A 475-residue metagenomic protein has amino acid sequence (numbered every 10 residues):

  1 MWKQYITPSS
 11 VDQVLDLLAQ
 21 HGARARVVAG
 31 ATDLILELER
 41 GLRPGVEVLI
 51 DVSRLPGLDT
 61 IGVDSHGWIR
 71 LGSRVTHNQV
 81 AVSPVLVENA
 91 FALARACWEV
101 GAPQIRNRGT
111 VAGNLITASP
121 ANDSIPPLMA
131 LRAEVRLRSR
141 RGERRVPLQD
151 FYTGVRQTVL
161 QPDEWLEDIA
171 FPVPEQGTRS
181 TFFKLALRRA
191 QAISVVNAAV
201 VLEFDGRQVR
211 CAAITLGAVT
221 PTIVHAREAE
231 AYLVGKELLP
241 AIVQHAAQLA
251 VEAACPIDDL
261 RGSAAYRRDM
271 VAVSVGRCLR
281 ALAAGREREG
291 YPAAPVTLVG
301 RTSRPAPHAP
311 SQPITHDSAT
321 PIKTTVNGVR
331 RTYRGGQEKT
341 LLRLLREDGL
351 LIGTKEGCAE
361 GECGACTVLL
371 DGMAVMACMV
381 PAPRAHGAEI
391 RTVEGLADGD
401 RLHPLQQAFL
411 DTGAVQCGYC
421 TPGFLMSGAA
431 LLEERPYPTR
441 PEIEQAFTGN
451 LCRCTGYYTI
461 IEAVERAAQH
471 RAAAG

Functional and structural regions predicted by a protein language model:
M1-T325, R330, G349, A365 (+6 more regions): C-terminal structural segment of proteins
G113, C358, C363-C366, C378 (+2 more regions): Short cysteine clusters
V329-Q337: Short, contiguous acidic and Ser/Thr-rich linear segments
Q337-L370: A basic, amphipathic helix-loop patch mediating RNA/tRNA/ribosome contacts
R346-L351, D398-R401, E434-Y437: Short Cys/His-rich Zn2+-coordinating modules
D400-L410: The feature captures the short pre-catalytic strand/loop hairpin that immediately precedes and shapes the active-site
